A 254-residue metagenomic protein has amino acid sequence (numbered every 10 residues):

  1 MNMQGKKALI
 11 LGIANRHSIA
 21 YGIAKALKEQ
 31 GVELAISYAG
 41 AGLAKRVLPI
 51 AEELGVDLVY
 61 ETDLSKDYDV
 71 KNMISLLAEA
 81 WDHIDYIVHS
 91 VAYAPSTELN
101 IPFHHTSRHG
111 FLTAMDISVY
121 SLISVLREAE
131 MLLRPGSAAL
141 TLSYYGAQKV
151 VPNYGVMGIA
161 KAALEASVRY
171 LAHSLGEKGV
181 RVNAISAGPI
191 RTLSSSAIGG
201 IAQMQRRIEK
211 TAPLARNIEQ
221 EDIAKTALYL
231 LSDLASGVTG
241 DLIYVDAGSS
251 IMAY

Functional and structural regions predicted by a protein language model:
N2-S37: Canonical Rossmann dinucleotide-binding motif of NAD(H)/NADP(H)-dependent dehydrogenases/reductases, specifically
G12-I19, A92-M131, P135-E177, P189-R191 (+2 more regions): Catalytic loop of short-chain dehydrogenase/reductase
K28, D82, L133-R134, H173-K178 (+3 more regions): A short hydrophobic alpha-helix cap/turn motif
L48, E177, A187-A212, D222 (+1 more regions): A glycine/serine/threonine-rich, flexible loop-to-helix segment that serves as the NAD(P) cofactor-binding "lid"
A51, T62, K66-K71, S75 (+5 more regions): Conserved mid-core segment of classical short-chain dehydrogenase/reductases
G176, R181, V238-G240: Short, small/polar-rich loop/turn modules that mediate ligand/substrate recognition or access, typified
A212-I223, L234: A conserved structural motif in NAD(P)-dependent oxidoreductases
L228, T239-Y254: Short C-terminal tail/terminal secondary-structure segment of NAD(P)H-dependent dehydrogenase/reductase domains
